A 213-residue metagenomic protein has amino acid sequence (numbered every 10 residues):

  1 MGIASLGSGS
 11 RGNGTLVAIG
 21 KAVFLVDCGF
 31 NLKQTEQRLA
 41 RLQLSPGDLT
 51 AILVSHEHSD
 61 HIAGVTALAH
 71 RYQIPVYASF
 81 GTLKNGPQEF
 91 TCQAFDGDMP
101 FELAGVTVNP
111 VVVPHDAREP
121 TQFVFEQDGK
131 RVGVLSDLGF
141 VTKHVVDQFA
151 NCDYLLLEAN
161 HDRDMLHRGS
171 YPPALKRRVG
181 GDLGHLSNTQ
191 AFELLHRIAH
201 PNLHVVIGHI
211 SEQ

Functional and structural regions predicted by a protein language model:
M1-L42, T121-S136, Y154: Conserved beta-strand hairpin/beta-sheet module of binuclear metal-dependent hydrolase folds, prominently
A4-G14, H56-V65, A69-H70, L83 (+1 more regions): Structured catalytic core of nucleotide-sugar glycosyltransferases
A22, Y72-P75, H200-H204: A short helix->loop->beta-strand "cap" motif at the edges of active sites that frequently abuts
V26-G29, L49-E57, Y77-F80, G133-S136 (+2 more regions): Active-site neighborhood of phospho(di)ester-bond hydrolases with catalytic His/Asp-centered motifs
L32-A78: Active-site metal-binding motif and surrounding structural segment of the metallo-beta-lactamase
H58-I62, L83-N85, A117-R118, V141-K143 (+2 more regions): Active-site environment of divalent metal-dependent phosphoester hydrolases
A78-K130: Metallo-beta-lactamase
K143-Q213: Cap/insert and terminal regions of metallo-dependent hydrolase folds
